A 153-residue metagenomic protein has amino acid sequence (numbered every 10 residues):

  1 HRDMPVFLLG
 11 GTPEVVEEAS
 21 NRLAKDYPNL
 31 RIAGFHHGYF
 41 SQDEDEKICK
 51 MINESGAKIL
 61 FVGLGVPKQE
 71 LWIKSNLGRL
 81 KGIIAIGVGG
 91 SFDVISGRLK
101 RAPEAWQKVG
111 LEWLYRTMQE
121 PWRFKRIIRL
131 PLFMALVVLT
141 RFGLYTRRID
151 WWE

Functional and structural regions predicted by a protein language model:
H1-M51, S55: Conserved beta-alpha
F7, I59-G63, I86: Structural motif
S20, E70-R79: Short Gly/Thr/Asp-enriched flexible loops that form oxyanion-binding sites at enzyme active sites
K25-D26, K50-I52, G78-L80, A102-W106: Short, hinge-like loop/turn segments at secondary-structure boundaries
H37-D43, K81-Q119: Short, flexible loop segments at boundaries between secondary-structure elements
I52, G56-V66: Proline-aspartate-enriched helix->loop->beta-strand connector
L64-Q69, S91-F92: Short glycine-rich anion-binding loops that position phosphate/pyrophosphate groups of nucleotides and phosphorylated
R101-E153: A transmembrane-helix-recognition feature enriched in membrane-embedded lipid enzymes and envelope glyco-/phospholipid
